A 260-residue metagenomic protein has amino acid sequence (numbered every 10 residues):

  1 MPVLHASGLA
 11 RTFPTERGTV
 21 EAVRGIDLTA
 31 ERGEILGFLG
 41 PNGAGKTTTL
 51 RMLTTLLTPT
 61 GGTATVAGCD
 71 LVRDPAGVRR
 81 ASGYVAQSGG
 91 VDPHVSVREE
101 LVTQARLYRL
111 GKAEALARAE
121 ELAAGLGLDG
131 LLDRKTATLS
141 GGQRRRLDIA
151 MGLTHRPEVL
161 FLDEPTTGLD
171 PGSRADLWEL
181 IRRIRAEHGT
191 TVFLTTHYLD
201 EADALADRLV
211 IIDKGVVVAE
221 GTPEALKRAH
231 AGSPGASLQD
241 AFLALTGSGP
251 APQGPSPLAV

Functional and structural regions predicted by a protein language model:
V102, R106, A113-L131: Conserved ABC ATPase "signature" region
K135-L139: Conserved ABC ATPase signature
R156: Conserved catalytic motifs of ABC-family nucleotide-binding domains
L160-D163: Catalytic Walker B motif of ABC-type/P-loop ATPase nucleotide-binding domains
A175-H188: Helical segment within the ABC ATPase nucleotide-binding domain
E220-G221: ABC ATPase "signature
